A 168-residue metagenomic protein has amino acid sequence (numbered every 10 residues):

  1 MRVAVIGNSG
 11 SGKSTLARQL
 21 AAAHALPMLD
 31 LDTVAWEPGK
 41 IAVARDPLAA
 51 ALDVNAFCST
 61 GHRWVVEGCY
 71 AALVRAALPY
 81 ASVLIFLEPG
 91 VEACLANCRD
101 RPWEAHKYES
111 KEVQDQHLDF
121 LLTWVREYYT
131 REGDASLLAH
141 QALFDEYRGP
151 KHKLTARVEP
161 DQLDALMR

Functional and structural regions predicted by a protein language model:
R2: Walker A (P-loop) ATP-phosphate-binding motif of ABC ATPase nucleotide-binding domains
V5: Hydrophobic anchor at the beta1->P-loop junction of P-loop NTPases
S9: The conserved Walker
K13: Conserved lysine of the Walker
R18-H62: Conserved substrate/cofactor phosphate-moiety recognition/catalytic segment in nucleotide-dependent phosphotransferases
A23, E127-R168: NTP-dependent small-molecule kinase module
A50-E92: Glycine-rich phosphate-binding loop used to anchor ATP phosphates in small-molecule kinases, encompassing both
P89-A135: A glycine- and Lys/Arg-enriched "phosphate-lid" helix/loop adjacent to the NTP-binding pocket of small-molecule kinases
